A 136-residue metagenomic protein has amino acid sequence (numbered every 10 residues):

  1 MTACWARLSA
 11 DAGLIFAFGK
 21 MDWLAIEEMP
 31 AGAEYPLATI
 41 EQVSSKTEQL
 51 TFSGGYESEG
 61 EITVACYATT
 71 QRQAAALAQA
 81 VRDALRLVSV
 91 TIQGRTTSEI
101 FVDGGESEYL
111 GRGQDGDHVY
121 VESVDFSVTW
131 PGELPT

Functional and structural regions predicted by a protein language model:
M1-F52, A76, V88-R95, T136: Small/polar-rich, solvent-exposed N-terminal microdomains that initiate assembly or binding
A17, W23, P36, S58 (+3 more regions): Intrinsically disordered, low-complexity, compositionally biased regions/tails
A31, S53-G55, D115-D117: Sterically constrained small-residue positions within well-ordered secondary structures of folded domains
Q42, F52-G55, E59, G104: A generic structural signal for ordered alpha-helices
G54-A74, V81, Y120-W130: Oligomerization/assembly interface segments of phage tail-like spikes and tubes
D83-T136: Acidic-leaning, charged glycine-interspersed low-complexity segments
